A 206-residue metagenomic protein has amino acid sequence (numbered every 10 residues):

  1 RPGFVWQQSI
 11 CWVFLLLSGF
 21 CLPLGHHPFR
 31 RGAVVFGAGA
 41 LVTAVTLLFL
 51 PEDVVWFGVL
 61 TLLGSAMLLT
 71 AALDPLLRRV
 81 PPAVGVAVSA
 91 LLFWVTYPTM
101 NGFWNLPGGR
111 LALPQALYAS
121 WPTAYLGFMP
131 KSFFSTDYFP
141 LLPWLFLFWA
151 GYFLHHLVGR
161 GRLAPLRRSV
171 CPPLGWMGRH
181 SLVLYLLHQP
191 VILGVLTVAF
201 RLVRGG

Functional and structural regions predicted by a protein language model:
R1-G206: Alpha-helical transmembrane segments and their immediate juxtamembrane cytosolic regions
